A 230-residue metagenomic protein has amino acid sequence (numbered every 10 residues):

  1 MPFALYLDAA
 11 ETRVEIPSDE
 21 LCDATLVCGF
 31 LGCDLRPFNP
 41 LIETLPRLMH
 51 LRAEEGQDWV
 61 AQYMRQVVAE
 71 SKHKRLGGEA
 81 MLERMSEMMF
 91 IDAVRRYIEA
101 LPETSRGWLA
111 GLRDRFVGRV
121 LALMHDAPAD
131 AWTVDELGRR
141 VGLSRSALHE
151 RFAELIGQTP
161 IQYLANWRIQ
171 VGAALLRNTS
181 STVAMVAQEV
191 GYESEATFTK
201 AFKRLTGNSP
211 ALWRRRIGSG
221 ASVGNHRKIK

Functional and structural regions predicted by a protein language model:
M1-E43: N-terminal regulatory/effector-sensing and dimerization cores that precede helix-turn-helix DNA-binding domains
D8, A61, R65, G118-L121: Generic alpha-helical structural signal
L21-T25, N39, R47-E55, V223-G224: A short, N-terminal "cap"/entry segment at the start of jelly-roll beta-barrel domains of the cupin/DSBH fold
C22-A24, D58-Q62, R84: Residues forming well-ordered secondary-structure scaffolds
P37-R47, T104-W108, Q188, A201 (+1 more regions): Glycine-rich, flexible loop/turn motifs
I42-V68: A short, charged helix-loop
M49-Q57, S71-S86, F90-D130, V134-V141 (+2 more regions): Short, Lys/Arg-enriched, Trp-marked, Pro/Gly-tolerant hinge/linker segments that flank
R119-D126, D130-G138, L143-S144, E150-T199 (+1 more regions): Terminal helix-turn-helix DNA-binding modules in bacterial transcription factors
